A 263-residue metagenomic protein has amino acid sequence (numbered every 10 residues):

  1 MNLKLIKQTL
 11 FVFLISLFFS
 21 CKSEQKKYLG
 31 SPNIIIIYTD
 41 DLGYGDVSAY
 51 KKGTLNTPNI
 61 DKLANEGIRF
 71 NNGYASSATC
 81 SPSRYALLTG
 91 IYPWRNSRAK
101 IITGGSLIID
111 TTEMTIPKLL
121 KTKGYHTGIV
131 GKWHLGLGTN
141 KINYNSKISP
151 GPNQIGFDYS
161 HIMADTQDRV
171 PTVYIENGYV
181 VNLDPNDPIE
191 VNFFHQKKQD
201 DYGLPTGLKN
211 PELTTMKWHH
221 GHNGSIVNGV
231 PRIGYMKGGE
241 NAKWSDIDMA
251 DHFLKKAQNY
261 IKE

Functional and structural regions predicted by a protein language model:
N2-Q8, C21-E263: Formylglycine-dependent sulfatase
F11-S20: Hydrophobic h-region of N-terminal signal peptides that target proteins for export in Gram-negative bacteria
